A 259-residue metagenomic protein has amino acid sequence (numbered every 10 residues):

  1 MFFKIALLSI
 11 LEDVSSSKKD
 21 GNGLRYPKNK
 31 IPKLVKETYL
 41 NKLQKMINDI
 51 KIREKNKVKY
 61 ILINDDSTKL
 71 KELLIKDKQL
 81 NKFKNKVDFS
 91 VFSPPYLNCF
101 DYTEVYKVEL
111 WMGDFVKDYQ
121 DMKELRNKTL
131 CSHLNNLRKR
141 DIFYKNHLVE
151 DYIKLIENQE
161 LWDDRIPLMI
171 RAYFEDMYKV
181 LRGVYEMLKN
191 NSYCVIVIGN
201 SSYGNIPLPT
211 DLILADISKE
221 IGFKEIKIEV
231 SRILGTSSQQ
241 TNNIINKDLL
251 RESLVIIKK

Functional and structural regions predicted by a protein language model:
M1-F92, L97-E104: SAM-dependent nucleic-acid methyltransferase catalytic core
A6, S202-G204, I226, K247: C-terminal target-recognition/interaction regions appended to catalytic cores
N48-I61, V180-S192, I221-G222, K259: A structural motif corresponding to the C-terminal end of an alpha-helix and its immediate exit/capping segment
Y96-G183: SAM-dependent methyltransferase catalytic-core segment centered on the flexible catalytic loop and adjoining short
L168, E175-L208: Conserved, well-ordered alpha-helix/loop/beta-strand core segments that scaffold catalytic motifs
V180, P209-I221: Short alpha-helix
K189, N243-K259: Core SAM-dependent methyltransferase catalytic element
F223-L234: Conserved S-adenosyl-L-methionine
